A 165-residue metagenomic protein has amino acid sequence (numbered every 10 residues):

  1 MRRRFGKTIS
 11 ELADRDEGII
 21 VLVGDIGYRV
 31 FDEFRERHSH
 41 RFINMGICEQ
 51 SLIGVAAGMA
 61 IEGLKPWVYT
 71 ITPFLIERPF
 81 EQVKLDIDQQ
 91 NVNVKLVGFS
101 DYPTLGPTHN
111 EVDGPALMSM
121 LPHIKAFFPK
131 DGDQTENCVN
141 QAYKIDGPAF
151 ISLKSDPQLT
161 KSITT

Functional and structural regions predicted by a protein language model:
M1-T165: Thiamine diphosphate
